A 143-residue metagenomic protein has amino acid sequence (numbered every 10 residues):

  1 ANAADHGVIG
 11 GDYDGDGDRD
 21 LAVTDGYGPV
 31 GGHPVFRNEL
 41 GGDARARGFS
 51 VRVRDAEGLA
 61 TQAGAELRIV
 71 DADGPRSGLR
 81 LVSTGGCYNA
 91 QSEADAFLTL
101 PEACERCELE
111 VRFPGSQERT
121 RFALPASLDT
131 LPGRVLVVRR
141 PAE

Functional and structural regions predicted by a protein language model:
A1-E143: Gly/Ser/Thr/Pro-enriched helix-cap/hinge segments flanking short amphipathic alpha-helices
